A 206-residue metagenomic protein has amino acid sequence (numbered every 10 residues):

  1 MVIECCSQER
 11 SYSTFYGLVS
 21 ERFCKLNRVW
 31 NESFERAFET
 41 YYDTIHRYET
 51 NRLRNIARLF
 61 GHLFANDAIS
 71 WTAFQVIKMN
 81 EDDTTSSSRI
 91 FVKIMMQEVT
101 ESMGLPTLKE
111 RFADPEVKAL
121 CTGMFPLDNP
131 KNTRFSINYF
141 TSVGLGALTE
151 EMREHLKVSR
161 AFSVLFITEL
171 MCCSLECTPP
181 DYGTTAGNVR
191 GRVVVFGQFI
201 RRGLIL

Functional and structural regions predicted by a protein language model:
M1-T168, C177-G183, G187: Eukaryotic alpha-helical solenoid repeat scaffolds
T168-L206: Extended arginine-rich RS/SR domains and related basic, low-complexity regions
